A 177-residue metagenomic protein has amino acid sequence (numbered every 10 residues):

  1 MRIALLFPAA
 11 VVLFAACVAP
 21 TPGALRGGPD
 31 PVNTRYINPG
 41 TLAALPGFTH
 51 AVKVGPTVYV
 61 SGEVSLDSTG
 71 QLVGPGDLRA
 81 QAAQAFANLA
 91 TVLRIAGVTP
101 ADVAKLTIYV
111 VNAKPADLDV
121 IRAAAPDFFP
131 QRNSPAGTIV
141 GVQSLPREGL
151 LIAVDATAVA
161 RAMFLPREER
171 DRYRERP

Functional and structural regions predicted by a protein language model:
M1-A4: Positively charged n-region of N-terminal signal peptides that target proteins for export
L6-A87, T91-A104, V110-P177: N-terminal presequence-like segments and the immediate start of the first folded domain
